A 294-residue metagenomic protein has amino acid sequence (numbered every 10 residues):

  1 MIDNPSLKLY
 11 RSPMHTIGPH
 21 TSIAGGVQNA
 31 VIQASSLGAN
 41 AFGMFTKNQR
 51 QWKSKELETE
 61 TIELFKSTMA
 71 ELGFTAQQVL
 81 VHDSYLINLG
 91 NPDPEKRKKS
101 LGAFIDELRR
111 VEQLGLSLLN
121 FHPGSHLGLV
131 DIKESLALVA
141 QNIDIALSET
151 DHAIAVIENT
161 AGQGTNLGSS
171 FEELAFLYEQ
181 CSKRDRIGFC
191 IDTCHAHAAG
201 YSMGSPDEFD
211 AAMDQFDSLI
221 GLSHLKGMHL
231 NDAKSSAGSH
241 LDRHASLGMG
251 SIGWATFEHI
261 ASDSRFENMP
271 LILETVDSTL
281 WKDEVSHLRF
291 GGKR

Functional and structural regions predicted by a protein language model:
I2-D83, I87-R109, R294: N-terminal pre-domain/capping segments
H20-A24, K47-Q49, S84-L86, G124-H126 (+4 more regions): Active-site beta-loop-alpha junctions enriched in small/polar residues
I32-G38, T59-L80, E107-G115, I145-D151 (+3 more regions): Acidic (Asp/Glu)-rich catalytic clusters
A34, H82, S100, V111 (+5 more regions): Conserved, mostly hydrophobic/aromatic
N40-T46, Q77-V81, I187-T193, L222-K234: Non-cysteine beta-strand/loop elements that form the S-adenosyl-L-methionine
L89-G188: Active-site acidic/histidine proton-transfer and metal-coordination neighborhood in alpha/beta enzyme cores
V130, L167-A175, H197-N268: Gly/Pro-rich active-site loop or hairpin
T279-R294: C-terminal helical cap(s) of enzyme catalytic domains, especially alpha/beta-barrels
